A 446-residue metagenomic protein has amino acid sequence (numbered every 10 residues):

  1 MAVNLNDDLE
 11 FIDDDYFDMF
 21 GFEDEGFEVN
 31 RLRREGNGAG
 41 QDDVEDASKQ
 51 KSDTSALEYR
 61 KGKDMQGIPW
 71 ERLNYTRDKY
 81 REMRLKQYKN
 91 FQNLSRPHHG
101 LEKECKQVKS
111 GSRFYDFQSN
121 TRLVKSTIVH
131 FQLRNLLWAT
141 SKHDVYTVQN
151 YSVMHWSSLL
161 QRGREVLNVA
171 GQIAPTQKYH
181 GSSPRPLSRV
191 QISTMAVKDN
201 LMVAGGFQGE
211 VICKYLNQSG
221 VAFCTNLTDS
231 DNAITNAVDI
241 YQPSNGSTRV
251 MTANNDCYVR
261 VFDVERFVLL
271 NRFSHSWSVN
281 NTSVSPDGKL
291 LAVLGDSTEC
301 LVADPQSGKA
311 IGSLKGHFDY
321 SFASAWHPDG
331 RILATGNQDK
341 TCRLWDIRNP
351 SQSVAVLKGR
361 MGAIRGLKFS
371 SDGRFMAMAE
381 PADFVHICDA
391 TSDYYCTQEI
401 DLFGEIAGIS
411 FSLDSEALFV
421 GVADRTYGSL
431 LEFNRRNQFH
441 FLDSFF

Functional and structural regions predicted by a protein language model:
A2-V169, R185: Intrinsically disordered terminal extensions that flank WD40 beta-propeller domains in eukaryotic WD-repeat scaffold
R96-S297, L301-A303, S313-K315, K358 (+2 more regions): WD40 beta-propeller repeat fold
V238, N281-T282, D319-P328, G362-S371 (+1 more regions): Beta-rich, blade/repeat-based domains predominating in secreted/periplasmic proteins but also intracellular
L294, L301, K309, L314-L333 (+2 more regions): Beta-propeller domains
D346: Conserved active-site aspartate in kinases
G362-I387: Loop/turn-rich, solvent-exposed surfaces of beta-rich toroidal or solenoidal domains
